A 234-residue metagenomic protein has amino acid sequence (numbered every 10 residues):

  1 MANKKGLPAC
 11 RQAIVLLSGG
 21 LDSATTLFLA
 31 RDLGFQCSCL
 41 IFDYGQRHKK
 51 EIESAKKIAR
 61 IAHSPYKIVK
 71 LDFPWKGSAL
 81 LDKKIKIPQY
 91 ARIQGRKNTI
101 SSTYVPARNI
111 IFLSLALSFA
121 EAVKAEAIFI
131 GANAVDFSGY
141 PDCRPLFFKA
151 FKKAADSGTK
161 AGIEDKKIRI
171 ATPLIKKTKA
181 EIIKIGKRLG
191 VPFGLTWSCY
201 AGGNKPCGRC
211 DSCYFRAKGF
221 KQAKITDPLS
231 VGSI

Functional and structural regions predicted by a protein language model:
N3-G6, C10-L189: ATP-dependent adenylation/nucleotidyltransferase module used to activate substrates
E53, D82, C143-R144, R209-C213 (+2 more regions): Short amphipathic alpha-helical patches
I68-L71, P192-Y200: Conserved S-adenosyl-L-methionine
L80-L81, I85-I87, C199, F220 (+1 more regions): Short clusters of hydrophobic/aromatic residues that line enzyme substrate/ligand-binding pockets
Q89-A91, A217-Q222: A polyampholytic, Gly/Pro-enriched intrinsically disordered region
S114, W197-K218: Local cysteine-cluster metal-coordination motifs and their immediate loop/turn environment, predominantly Fe-S cluster
T159, K221-K224: Short amphipathic alpha-helical interaction/hinge segments
G202-G203, A223-I234: Short cysteine/histidine-rich metal-coordination sites, predominantly Zn2+-binding motifs
